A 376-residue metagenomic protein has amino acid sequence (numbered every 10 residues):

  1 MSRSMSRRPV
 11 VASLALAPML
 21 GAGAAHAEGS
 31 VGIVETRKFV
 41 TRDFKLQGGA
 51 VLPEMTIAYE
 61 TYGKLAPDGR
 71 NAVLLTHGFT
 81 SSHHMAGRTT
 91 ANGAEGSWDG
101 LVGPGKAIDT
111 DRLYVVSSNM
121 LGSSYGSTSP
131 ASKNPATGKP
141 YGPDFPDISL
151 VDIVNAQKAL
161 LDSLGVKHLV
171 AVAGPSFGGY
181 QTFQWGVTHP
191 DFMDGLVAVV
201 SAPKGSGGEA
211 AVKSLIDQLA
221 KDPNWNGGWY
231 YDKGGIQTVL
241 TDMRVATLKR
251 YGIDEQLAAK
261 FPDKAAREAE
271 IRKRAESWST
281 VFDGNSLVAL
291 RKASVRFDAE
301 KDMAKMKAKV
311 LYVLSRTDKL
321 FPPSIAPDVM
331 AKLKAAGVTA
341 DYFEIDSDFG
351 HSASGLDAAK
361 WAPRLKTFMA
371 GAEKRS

Functional and structural regions predicted by a protein language model:
A27-L75, F79, H83-T89, S376: Catalytic-loop region of hydrolases
E60-N134: N-terminal cap/lid subdomain of alpha/beta-hydrolase-fold enzymes
K139-D144, V151-V170: Conserved acidic catalytic loop of the alpha/beta-hydrolase fold
H168-G207: Conserved hydrolase catalytic core segment
F192-S277: Alpha/beta-hydrolase-fold enzymes
M306, Y312-L314: Short beta-strand/loop motif that positions the catalytic acidic residue of the alpha/beta-hydrolase fold
K319-I325: Conserved alpha/beta-hydrolase "acid-adjacent" motif
A336-S376: Catalytic active-site module of serine/aspartate enzymes centered on a nucleophile-bearing elbow/loop
